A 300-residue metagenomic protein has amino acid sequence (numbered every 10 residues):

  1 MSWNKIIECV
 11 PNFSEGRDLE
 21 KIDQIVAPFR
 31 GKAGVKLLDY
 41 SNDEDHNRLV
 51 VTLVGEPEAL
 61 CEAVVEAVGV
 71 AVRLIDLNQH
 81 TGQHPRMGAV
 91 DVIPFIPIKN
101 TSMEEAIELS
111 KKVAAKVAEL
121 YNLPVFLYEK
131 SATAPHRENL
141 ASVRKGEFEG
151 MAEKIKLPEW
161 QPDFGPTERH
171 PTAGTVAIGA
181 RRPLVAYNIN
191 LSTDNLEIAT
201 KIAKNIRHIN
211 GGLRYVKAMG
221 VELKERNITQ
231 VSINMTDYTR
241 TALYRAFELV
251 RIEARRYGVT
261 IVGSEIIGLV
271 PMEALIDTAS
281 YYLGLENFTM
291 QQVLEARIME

Functional and structural regions predicted by a protein language model:
S2-E300: Long, contiguous binding/interaction regions
